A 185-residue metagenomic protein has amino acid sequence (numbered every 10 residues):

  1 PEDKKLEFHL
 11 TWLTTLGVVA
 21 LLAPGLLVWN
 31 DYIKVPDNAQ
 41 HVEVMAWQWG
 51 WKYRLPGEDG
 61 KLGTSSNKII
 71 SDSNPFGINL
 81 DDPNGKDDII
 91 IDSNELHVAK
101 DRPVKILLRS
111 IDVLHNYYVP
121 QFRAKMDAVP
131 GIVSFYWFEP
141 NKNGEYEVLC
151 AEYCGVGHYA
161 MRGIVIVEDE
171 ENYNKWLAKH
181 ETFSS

Functional and structural regions predicted by a protein language model:
P1-S185: Non-transmembrane, membrane-proximal soluble domains of secreted or membrane proteins
